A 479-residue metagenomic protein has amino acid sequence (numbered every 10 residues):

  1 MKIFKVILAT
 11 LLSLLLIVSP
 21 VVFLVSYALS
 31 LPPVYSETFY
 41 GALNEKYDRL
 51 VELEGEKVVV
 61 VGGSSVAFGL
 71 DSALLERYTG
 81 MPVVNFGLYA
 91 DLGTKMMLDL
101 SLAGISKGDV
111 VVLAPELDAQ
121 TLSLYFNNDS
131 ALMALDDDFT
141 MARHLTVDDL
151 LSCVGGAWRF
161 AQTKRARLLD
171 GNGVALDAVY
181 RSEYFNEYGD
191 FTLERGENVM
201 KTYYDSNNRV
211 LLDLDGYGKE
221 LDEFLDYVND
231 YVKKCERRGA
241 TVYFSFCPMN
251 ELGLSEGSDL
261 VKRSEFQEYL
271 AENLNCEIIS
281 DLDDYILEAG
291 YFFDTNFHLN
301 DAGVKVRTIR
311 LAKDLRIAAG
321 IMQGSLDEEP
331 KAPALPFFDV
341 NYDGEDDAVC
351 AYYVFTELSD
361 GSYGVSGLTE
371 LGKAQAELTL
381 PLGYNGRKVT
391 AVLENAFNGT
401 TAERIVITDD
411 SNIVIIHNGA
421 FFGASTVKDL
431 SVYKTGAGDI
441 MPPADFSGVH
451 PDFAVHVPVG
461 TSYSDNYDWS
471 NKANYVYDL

Functional and structural regions predicted by a protein language model:
M1-L16: N-terminal Sec-pathway targeting helices
V18-M81, D91-D99: Membrane/wall-proximal cationic-aromatic binding patches
V61, S65-L145: Membrane-embedded segments
N128-R238, P330-A334: Secreted/periplasmic serine-hydrolase-like ester/acetyl group-modifying domain
D230-E236, A240-F297: Extended hydrophobic/aromatic segments used for targeting, binding, or gating
T295-A334: Histidine-centered active-site loop/cap adjacent to the catalytic His in serine esterases/O-acetyl transfer systems
Y353-S362, K373-A391, T400-I415, A424-I440 (+2 more regions): Structural signature of tandem-repeat unit edges
